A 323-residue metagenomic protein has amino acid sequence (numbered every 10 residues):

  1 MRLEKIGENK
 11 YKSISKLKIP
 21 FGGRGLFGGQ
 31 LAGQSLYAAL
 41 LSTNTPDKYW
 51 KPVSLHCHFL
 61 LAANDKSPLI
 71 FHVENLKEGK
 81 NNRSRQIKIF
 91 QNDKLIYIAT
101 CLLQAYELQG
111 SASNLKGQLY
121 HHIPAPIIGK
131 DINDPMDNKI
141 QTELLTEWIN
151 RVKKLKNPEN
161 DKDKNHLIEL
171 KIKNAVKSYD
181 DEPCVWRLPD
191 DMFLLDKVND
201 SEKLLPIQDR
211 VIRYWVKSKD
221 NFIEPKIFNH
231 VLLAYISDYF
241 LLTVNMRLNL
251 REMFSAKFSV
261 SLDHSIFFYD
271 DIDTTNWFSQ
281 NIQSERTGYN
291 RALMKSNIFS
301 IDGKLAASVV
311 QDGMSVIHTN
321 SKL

Functional and structural regions predicted by a protein language model:
M1-L323: Terminal targeting signals and extreme-terminal segments of soluble enzymes
